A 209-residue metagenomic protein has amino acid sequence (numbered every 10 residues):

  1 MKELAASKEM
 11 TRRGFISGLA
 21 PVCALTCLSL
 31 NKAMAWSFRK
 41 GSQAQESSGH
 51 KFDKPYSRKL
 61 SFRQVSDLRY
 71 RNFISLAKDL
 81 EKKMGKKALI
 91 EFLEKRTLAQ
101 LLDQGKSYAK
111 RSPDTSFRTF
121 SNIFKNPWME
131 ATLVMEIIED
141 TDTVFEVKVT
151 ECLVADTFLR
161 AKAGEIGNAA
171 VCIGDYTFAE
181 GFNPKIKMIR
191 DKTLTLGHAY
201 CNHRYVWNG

Functional and structural regions predicted by a protein language model:
M1-M10: N-terminal secretory signal peptides
M10-L28: N-terminal export leaders
A24, L30, M34, W207-G209: C-terminal regulatory/oligomerization modules of transcriptional regulators
S29-R71, K78: C-terminal segment of N-terminal export signals and the immediately downstream linker at the start of the mature
N31-A33, K78-L89, I186: Short helix-capping/linker segments at secondary-structure and domain boundaries
K82-N168, I173-Y176: Amphipathic interaction/junction segments at domain boundaries or subunit interfaces
A169-D191: Conserved short secondary-structure elements within globular domains
K185-G209: Short terminal or interdomain "cap/linker" segment that borders an active site or interface and mediates
